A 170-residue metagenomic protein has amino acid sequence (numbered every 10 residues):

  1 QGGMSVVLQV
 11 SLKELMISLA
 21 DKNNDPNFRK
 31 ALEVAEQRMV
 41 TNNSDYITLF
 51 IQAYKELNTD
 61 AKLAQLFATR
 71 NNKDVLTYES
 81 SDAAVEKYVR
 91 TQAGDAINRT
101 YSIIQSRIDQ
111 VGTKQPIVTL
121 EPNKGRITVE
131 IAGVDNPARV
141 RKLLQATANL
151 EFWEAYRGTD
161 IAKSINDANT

Functional and structural regions predicted by a protein language model:
Q1-T170: A structural signal for conserved, well-ordered secondary-structure elements that form binding/interaction cores
